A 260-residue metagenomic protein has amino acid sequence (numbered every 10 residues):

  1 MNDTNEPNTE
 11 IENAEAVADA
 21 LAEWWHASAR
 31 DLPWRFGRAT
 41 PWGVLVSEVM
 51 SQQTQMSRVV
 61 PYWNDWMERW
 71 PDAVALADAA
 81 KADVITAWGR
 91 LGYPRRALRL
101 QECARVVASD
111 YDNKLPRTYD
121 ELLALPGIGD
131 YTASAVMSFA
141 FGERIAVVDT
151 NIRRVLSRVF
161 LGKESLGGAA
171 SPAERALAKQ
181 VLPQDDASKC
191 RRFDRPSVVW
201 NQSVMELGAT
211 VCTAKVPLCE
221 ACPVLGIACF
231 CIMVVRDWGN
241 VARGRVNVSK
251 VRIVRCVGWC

Functional and structural regions predicted by a protein language model:
M1-E10, A29: Short, contiguous pre-domain boundary segments
N8, W238-N240: Short, basic, low-complexity termini and linkers enriched in Ser/Thr/Gly/Pro that act as targeting/leader peptides
N13, D19-E220, V224-M233: Catalytic cores of DNA base-excision repair glycosylases
L32-R35, A242-V246: Short, solvent-exposed helix-loop connector elements
L98, V155-L156, W238, R245 (+1 more regions): Small/flexible residues
R243-C260: Conserved N-terminal beta-strand and adjoining loop/helix that marks the start of the Nudix/MutT-like hydrolase domain
